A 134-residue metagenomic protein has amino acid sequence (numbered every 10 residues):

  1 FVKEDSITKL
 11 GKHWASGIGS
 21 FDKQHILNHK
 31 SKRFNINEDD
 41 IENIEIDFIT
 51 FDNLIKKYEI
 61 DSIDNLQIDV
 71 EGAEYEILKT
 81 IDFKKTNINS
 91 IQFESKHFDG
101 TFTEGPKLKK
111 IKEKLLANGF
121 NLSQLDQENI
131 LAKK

Functional and structural regions predicted by a protein language model:
F1-K134: Phosphate/nucleotide-binding beta-alpha loop and adjacent structural elements of enzyme active sites
